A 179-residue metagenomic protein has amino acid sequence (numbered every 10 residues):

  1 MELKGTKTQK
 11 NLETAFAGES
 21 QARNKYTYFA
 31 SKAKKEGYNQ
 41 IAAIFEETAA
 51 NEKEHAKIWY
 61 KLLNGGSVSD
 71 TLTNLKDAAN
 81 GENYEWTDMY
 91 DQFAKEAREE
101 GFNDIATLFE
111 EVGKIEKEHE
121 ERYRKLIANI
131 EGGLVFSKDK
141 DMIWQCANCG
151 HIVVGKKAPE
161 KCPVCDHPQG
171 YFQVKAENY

Functional and structural regions predicted by a protein language model:
M1-Y179: Non-heme di-metal
